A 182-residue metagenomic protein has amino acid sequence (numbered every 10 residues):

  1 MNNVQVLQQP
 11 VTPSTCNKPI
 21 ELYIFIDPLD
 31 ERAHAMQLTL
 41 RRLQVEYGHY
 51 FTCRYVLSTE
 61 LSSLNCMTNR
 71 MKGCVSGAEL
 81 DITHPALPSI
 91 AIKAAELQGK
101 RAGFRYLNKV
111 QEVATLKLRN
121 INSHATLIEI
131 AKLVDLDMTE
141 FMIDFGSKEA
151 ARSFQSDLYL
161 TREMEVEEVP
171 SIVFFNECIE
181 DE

Functional and structural regions predicted by a protein language model:
N2-I20: A short beta-strand-turn-helix
C16-K18, H49, L87, E168: Residue-level preference for short coil/turn positions at secondary-structure junctions
K18-I26, L40-L43, K117-E182: C-terminal cap of thioredoxin/glutaredoxin-like
Y23, H34-R119, S123: Structural alpha/beta surface segment adjacent to cysteine/selenocysteine redox centers across thiol/disulfide enzymes
P28-H34: Local cysteine-cluster metal-coordination motifs and their immediate loop/turn environment, predominantly Fe-S cluster
L29, G99, I179: Short, glycine/serine-rich, charged loops/turns that create anion-binding and catalytic segments at active sites
E31, S62, D181: Flexible, glycine-rich phosphate/dinucleotide-binding loops and adjacent beta-alpha linkers at cofactor/substrate
